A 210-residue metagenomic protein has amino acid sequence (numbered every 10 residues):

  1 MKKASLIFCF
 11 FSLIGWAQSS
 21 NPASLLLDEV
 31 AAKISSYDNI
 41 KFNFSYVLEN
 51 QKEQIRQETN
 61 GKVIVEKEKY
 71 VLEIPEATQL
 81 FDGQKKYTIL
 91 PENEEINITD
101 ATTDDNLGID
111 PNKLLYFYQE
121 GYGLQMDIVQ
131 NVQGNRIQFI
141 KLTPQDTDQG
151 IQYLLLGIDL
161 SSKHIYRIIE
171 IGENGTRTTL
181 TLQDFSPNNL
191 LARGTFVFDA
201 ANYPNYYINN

Functional and structural regions predicted by a protein language model:
A4-L13: Sec-dependent N-terminal signal peptides
G15-Q54, E68, N205-N210: N-terminal leader/targeting segments and the immediate start of mature chains
K33, G61-I64, T78-Q79, Q125-V132: Short, exposed beta-strand/loop patches in secreted or surface proteins that constitute
S45-Q51, E73, I89, T143-Q145 (+1 more regions): A generic structural motif
N60-I109, T178: An acidic-aromatic
A101-R136: Flexible, surface-exposed loop/linker segments and immediately adjacent secondary-structure boundaries
Y122-Q130, N135-I208: Gly/Pro-enriched, hydrophobic low-complexity segments that function as extracytoplasmic propeptides/linkers
